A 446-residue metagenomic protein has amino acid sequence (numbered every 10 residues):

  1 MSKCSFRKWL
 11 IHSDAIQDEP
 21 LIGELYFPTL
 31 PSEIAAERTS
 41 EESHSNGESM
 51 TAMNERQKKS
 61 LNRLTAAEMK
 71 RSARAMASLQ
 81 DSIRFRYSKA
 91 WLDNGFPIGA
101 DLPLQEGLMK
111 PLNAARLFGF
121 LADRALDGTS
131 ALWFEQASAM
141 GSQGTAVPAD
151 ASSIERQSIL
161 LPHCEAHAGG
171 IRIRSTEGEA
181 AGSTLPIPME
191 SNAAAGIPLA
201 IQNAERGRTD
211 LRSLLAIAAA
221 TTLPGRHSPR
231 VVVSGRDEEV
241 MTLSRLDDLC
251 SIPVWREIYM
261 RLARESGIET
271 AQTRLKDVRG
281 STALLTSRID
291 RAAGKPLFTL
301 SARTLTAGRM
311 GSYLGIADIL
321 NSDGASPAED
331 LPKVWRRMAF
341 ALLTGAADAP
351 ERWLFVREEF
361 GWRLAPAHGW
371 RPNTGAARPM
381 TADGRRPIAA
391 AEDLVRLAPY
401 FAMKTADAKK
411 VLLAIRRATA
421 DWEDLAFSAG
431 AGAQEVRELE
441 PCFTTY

Functional and structural regions predicted by a protein language model:
M1-Y446: Phosphate/dinucleotide-binding and metal-coordinating scaffold of catalytic cores in nucleotide-dependent enzymes
